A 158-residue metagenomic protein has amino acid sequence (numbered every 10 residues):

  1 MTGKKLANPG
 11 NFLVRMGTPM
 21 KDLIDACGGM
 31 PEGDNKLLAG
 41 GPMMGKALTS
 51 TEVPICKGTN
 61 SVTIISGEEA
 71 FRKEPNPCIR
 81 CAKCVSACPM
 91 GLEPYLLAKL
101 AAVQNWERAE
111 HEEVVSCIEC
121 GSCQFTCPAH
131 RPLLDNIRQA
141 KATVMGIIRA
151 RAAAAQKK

Functional and structural regions predicted by a protein language model:
M1-A129, L134-K158: Redox cofactor-anchoring modules in respiratory/redox and cofactor-processing assemblies
